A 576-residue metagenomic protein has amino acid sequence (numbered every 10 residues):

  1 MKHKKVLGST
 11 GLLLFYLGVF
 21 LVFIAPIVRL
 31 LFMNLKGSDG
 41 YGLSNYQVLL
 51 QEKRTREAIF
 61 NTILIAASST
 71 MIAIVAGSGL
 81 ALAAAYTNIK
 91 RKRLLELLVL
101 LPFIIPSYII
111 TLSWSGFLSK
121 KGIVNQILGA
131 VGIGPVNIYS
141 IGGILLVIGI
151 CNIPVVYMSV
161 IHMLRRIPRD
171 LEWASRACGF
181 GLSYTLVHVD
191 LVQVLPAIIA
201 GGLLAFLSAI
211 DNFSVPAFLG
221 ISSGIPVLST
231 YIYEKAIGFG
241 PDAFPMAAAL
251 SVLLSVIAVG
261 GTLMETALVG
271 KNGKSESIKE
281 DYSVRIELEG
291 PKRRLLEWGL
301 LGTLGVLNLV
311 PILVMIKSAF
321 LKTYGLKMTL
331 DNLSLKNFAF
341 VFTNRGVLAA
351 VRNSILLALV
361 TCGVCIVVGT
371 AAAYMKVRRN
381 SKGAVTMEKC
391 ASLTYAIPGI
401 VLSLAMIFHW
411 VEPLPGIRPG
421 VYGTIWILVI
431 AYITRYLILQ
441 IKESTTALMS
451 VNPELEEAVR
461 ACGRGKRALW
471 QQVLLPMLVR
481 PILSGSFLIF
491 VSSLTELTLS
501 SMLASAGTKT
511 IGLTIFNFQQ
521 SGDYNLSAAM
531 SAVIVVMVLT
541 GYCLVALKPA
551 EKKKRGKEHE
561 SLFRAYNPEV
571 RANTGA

Functional and structural regions predicted by a protein language model:
M1, Y41-L50, L186, L333-F342: A short amphipathic helical element positioned immediately N-terminal to and/or at the very start of a transmembrane
M1-L14, K90-K92, E265-G302, K382 (+1 more regions): Transmembrane alpha-helical segments of polytopic membrane transport and secretion proteins
L7-D39, Q51-R165, Q193-F213, F218-G220 (+6 more regions): Membrane-water interface segments at the C-terminal ends of transmembrane alpha-helices in multi-pass inner-membrane
G116, S214-P241, K327-D331, L497-Y524: Glycine-rich helix-loop "coupling/hinge" segments at transmembrane-helix boundaries in multipass transporters
I167-L171, V451-L455: Short glycine/proline-centered loop/turn elements that form peptide/ligand docking sites
S175-R176, V459: The alpha-helix within a helix-turn-helix
C178-F180, V192, C462-R464, P476: Glycine/proline-centered hinge or cleavage motifs at structural transition points of membrane proteins
G181-Y184, G273-L288, Y324-F338: Juxtamembrane inter-helical linkers in multi-pass membrane proteins
